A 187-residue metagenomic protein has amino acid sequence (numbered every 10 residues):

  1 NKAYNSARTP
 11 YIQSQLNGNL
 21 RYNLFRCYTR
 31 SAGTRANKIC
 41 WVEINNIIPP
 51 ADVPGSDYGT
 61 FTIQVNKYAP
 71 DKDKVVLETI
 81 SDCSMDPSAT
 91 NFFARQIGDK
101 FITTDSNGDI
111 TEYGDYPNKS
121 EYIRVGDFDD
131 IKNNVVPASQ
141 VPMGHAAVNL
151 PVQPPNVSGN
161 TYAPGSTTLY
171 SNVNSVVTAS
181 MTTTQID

Functional and structural regions predicted by a protein language model:
N1-D187: Subunit-assembly interface segments of extracellular/virion macromolecular structures
